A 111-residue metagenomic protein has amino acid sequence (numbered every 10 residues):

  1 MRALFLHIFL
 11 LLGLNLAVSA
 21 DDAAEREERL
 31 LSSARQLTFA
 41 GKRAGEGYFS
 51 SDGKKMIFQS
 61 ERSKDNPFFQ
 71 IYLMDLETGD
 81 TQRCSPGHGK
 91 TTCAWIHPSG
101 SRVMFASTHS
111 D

Functional and structural regions predicted by a protein language model:
L4, V18-D21: Intrinsic disorder/low-complexity segments
F5-N15: Bacterial N-terminal signal peptides
A20-D111: Sequence signature of WD/YWTD-type beta-propeller architectures
